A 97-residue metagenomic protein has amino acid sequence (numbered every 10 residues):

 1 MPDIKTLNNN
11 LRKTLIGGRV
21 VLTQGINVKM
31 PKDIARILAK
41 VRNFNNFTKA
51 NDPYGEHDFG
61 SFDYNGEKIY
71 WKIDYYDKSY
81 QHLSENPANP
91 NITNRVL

Functional and structural regions predicted by a protein language model:
P2-G60: Compact soluble domain cores
D58-L97: Short, compact, well-ordered microdomains
